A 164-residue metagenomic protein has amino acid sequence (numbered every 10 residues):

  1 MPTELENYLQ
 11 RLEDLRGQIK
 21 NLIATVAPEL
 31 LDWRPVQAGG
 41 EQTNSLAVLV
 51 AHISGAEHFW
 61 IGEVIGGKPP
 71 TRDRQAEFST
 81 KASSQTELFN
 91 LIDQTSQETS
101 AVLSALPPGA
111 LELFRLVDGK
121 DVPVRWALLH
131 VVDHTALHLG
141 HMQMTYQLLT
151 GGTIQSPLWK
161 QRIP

Functional and structural regions predicted by a protein language model:
M1, Q18-I19, V102: Terminal low-complexity, poorly structured segments
M1, S79-T80: A short alpha-helix capping/helix-coil boundary motif
P2-Y8: N-terminal leader segment of winged-helix/HTH proteins
L9-K20, L30-A76, L116-P164: Short, contiguous alpha-helical
A27, L103-P107, Y146: A structural signal for long alpha-helical coiled-coils and helix-turn connectors that form the cytosolic signaling
T80-L116, P123-A136, H141: Acidic/histidine-rich alpha-helical segments that form the ligand environment of transition-metal centers
